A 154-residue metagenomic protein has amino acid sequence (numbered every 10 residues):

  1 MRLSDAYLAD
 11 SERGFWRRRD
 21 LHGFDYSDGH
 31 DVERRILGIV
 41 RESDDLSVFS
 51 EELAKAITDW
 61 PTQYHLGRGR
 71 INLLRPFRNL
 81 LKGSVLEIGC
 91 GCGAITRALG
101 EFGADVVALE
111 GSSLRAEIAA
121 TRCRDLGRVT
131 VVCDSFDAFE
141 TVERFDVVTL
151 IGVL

Functional and structural regions predicted by a protein language model:
M1-D44: N-terminal auxiliary segments of SAM/dcSAM-dependent transferases
K55-G67: Class I SAM-dependent methyltransferase Rossmann-like catalytic core, especially the SAM/SAH-binding loop
Y64-L81: Conserved alpha-helix/loop element of class I SAM-dependent methyltransferases that forms part of the SAM/SAH-binding
K82-G91: Conserved class I S-adenosyl-L-methionine
G100-A138: Class I SAM-dependent methyltransferase SAM/SAH-binding core
T149: A conserved beta-strand element that flanks and buttresses the S-adenosyl-L-methionine
G152-V153: Short catalytic micro-motifs in class I SAM-dependent methyltransferases
